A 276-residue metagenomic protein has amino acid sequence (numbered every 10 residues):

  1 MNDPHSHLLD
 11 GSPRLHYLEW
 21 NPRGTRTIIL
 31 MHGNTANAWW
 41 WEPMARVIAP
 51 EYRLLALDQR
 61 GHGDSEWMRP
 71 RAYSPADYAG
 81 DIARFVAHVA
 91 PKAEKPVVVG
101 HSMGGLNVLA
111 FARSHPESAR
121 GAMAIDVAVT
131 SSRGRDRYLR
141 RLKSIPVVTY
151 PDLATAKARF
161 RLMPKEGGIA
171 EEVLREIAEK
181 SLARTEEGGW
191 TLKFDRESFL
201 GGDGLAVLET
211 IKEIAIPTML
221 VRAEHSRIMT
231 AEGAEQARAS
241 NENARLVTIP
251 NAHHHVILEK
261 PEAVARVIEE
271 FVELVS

Functional and structural regions predicted by a protein language model:
M1-I29, A49-Y52, A90-P91, E269-S276: Alpha/beta-hydrolase fold catalytic core
L9, P13, L18, P43-R46 (+2 more regions): Active-site loop/oxyanion-hole signature of alpha/beta-hydrolase fold enzymes
G33-P43, L54: Serine-hydrolase catalytic-loop signature spanning alpha/beta hydrolases and amidase-signature enzymes
G100, G104, V108: Gly/Ala-rich beta-loop-alpha elbow adjacent to hydrolase catalytic centers
L109-R113, R120-L153: Flexible "cap/lid" loop of the alpha/beta hydrolase fold
R137, P151-L205, T210: Conserved alpha/beta-hydrolase catalytic His-Asp/Glu region
A183-S240, T248: Conserved serine/cysteine hydrolase catalytic core
A252-P261, A265: Catalytic histidine-centered segment of alpha/beta-hydrolase-like enzymes
